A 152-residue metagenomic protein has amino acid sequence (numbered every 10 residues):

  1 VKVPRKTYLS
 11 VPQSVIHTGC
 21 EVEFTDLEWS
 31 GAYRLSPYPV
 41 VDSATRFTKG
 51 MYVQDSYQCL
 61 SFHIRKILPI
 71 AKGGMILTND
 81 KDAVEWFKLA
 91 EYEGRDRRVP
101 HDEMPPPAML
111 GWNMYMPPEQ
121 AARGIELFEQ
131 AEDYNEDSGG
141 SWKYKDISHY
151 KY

Functional and structural regions predicted by a protein language model:
V1-G50: PLP-dependent aminotransferase-like
F47-K49, Y57-Y152: Active-site region of PLP-dependent enzymes
V53: Nucleotide-sugar donor-binding and catalytic loop/hinge architecture of NDP-sugar-dependent glycosyltransferases
